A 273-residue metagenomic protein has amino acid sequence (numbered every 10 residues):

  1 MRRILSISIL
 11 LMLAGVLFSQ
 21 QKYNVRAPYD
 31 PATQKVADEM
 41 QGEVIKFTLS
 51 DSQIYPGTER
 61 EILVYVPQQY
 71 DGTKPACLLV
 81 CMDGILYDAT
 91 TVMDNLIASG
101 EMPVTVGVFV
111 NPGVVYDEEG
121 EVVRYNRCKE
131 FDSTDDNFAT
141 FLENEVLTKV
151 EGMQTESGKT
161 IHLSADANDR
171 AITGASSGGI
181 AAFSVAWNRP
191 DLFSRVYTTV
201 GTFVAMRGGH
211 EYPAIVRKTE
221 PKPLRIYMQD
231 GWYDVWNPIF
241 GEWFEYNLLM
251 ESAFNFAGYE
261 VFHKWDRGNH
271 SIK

Functional and structural regions predicted by a protein language model:
I4-A14: Sec-dependent N-terminal signal peptides
G15-S19: C-terminal segment of classical bacterial N-terminal signal peptides
Q20-K273: Non-catalytic cap/lid and distal C-terminal segments of serine-dependent acyl enzymes
